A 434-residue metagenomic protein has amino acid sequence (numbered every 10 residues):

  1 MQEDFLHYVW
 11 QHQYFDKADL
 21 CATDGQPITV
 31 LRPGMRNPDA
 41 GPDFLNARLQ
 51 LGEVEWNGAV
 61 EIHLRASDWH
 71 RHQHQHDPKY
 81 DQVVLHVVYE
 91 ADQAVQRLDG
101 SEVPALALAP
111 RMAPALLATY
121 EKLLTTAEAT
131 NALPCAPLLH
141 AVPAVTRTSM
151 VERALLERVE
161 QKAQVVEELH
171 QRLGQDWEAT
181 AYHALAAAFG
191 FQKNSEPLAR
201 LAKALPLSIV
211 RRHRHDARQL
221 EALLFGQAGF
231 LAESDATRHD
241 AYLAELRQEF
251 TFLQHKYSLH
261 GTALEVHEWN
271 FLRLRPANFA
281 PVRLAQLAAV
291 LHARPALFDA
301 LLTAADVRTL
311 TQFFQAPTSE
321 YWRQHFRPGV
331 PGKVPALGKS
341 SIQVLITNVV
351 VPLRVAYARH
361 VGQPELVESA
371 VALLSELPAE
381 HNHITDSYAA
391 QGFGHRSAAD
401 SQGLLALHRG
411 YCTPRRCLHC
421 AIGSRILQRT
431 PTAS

Functional and structural regions predicted by a protein language model:
Q2-H7: N-terminal "leader" segments that precede or initiate the main folded domain
Y8-R65, Y80: N-terminal ordered "arm"
P33-P38, N46-L51, W69-H76, A91-R97 (+1 more regions): Catalytic micro-motifs at enzyme active sites that drive phosphoryl/nucleotidyl and oxygen chemistry
H63-S67, E90, R111, R425: An acidic- and aromatic-residue-enriched active-site/binding cleft used to recognize and process polar
D77-E90: Elongated alpha-helical scaffolds
V87-H215: Internal, well-ordered alpha/beta segment that forms a basic, Gly-enriched binding/recognition surface
A154-G403, R416: Hydrophobic, aromatic-lined core segments that form the binding pocket/scaffold for planar heteroaromatic ligands
A390-S434: Acidic, carboxylate-rich catalytic segments that either coordinate divalent cations
